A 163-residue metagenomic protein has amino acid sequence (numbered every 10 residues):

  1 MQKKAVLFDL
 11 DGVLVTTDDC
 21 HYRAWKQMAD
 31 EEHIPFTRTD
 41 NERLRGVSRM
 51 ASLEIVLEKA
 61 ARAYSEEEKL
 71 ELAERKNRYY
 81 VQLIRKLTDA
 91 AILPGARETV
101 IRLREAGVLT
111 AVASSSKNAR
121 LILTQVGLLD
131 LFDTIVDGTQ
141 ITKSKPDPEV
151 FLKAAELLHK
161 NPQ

Functional and structural regions predicted by a protein language model:
M1-E42: Active-site neighborhood of HAD-like aspartate-dependent phosphohydrolases
Q2, Q82-V112: Short, acidic loop-to-helix structural element flanking the phosphoryl-transfer center in phosphate-processing enzymes
T16, R43-V47, Y64-E67, E71 (+4 more regions): Residues at secondary-structure transition points
C20, S48-A51, E98, K117-L121: Short alpha-helical
E31-I34, A60-A63, G127-L131, H159-K160: Short helix-capping segments at alpha-helix termini
T37-D40, S65-E68, D130-T134, P162-Q163: Short acidic capping loops at alpha-helix termini that bridge into adjacent secondary structure
G46-L83, P94, R102: A metal-dependent, Asp-based hydrolase signature
D89-A90, A113, K117-Q163: Substrate-recognition "cap/lid" segment bordering the active-site pocket of phosphatases
